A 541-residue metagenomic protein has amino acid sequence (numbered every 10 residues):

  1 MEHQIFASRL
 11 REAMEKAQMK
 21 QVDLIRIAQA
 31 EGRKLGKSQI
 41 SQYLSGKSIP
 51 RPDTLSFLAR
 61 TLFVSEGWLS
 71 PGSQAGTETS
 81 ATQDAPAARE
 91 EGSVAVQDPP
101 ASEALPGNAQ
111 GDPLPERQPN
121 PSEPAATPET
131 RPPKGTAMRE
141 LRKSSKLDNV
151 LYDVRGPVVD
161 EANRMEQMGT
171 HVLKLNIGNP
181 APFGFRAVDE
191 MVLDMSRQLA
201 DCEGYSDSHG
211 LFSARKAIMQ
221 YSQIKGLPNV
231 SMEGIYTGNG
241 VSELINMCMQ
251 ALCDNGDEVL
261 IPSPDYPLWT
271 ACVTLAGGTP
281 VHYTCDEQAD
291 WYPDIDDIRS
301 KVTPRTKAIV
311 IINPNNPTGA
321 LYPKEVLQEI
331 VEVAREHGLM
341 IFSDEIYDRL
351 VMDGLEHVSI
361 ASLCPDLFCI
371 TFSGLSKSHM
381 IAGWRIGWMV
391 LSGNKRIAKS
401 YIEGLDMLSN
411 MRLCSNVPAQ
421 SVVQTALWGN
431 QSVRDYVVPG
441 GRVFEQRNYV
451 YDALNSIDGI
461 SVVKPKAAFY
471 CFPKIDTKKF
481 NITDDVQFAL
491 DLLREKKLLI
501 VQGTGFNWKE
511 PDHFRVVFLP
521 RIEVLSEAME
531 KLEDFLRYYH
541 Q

Functional and structural regions predicted by a protein language model:
M1-A28, P106: A short, Lys/Arg-rich alpha-helix, primarily the initiator
P52-W68: DNA major-groove recognition helix of helix-turn-helix/homeodomain DNA-binding modules
T61, I224, R299-S300, N481-T483 (+2 more regions): PLP-dependent enzyme catalytic core of the Aspartate aminotransferase-like
G135-G240, M247, C414, A426-G429 (+1 more regions): N-terminal small-domain helix-loop-helix segment of the aminotransferase-like
A251-V273: Conserved PLP-anchoring active-site segment centered on the Schiff-base-forming lysine
V281, D286-E356: Active-site phosphate-binding strand-loop segment of PLP-dependent enzymes
S362-G441, Y451-A453, L536: Conserved core segment of the aminotransferase class I/II
Q424, G440-V450, V462-D476: Conserved glycine-rich beta-strand-loop-beta hairpin in the small C-terminal domain of fold type I
